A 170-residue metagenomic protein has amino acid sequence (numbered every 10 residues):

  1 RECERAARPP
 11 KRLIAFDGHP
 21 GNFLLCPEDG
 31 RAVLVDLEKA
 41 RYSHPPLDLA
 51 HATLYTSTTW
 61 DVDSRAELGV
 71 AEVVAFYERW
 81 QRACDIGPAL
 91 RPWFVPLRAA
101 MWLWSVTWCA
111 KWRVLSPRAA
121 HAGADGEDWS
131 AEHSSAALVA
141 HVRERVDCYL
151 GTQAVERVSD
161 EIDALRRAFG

Functional and structural regions predicted by a protein language model:
R1, R31-V35, E72-W93: Short amphipathic alpha-helical segments and their helix-coil junctions
R1-F16, L24-D29, D85-L90, Y149-R166: An alpha-helical support segment within catalytic cores of ATP-dependent transferases
E2-L47, T53, T59: Active-site acidic catalytic loop and adjacent metal/ATP-binding pocket of ATP-dependent phosphoryl transfer enzymes
K11, V33, A66-F76, G126-E144: Glycine-rich, flexible loop segments associated with nucleotide phosphate handling
Y42, W60-S64, S135: Short, surface-exposed, polar/charged, turn-prone segments marking secondary-structure boundaries
D48-I86, A99-R118: Active-site activation/catalytic loop segments of kinase-like enzymes and analogous catalytic loops in related
T107-G170: ATP/Mg2+ or Mg2+-diphosphate-binding catalytic cores that bind nucleotide phosphates or diphosphates via glycine-rich
